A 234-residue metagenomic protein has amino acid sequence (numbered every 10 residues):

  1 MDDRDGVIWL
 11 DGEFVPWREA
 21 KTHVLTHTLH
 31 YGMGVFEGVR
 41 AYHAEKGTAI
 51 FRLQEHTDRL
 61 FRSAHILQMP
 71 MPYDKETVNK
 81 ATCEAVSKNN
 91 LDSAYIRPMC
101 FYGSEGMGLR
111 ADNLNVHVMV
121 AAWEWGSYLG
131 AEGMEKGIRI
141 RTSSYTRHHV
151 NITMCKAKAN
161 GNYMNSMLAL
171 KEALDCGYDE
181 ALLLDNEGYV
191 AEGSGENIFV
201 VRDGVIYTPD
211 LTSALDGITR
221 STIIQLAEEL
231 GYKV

Functional and structural regions predicted by a protein language model:
M1-Y73, K80-E84, M107-V234: Helix-start/capping segments and mature chain N-termini
V78-G106, W123: Short, acidic/charged, Gly/Pro-enriched secondary-structure junctions
